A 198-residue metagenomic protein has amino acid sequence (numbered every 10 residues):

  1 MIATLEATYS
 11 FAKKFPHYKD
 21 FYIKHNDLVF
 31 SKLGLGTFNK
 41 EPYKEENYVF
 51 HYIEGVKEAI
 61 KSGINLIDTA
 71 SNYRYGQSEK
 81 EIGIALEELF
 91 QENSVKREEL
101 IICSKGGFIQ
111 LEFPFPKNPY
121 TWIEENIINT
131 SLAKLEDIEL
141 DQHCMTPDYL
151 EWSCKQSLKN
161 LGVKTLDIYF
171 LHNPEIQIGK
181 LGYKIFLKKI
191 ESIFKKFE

Functional and structural regions predicted by a protein language model:
M1-T121, K164: N-terminal binding-site loop/beta-alpha segment at the start of enzyme catalytic domains that lines or forms
N126-E198: Glycine/proline-rich, positively charged, aromatic-decorated active-site loop/lid region on the catalytic face
